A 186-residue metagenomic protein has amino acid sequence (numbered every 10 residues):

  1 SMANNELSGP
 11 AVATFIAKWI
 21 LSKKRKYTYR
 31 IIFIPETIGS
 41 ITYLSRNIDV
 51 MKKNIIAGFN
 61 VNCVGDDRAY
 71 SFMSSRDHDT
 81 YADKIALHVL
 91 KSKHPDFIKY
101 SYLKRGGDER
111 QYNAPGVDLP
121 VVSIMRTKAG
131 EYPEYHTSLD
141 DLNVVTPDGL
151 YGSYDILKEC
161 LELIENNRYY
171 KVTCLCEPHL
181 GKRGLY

Functional and structural regions predicted by a protein language model:
S1-D83, H94, K99-N113: Acidic/histidine-rich catalytic neighborhood of metal-dependent amide-processing enzymes
S74-Y186: Active-site-adjacent substrate-binding region of metalloamidase/peptidase-like peptide-processing proteins
